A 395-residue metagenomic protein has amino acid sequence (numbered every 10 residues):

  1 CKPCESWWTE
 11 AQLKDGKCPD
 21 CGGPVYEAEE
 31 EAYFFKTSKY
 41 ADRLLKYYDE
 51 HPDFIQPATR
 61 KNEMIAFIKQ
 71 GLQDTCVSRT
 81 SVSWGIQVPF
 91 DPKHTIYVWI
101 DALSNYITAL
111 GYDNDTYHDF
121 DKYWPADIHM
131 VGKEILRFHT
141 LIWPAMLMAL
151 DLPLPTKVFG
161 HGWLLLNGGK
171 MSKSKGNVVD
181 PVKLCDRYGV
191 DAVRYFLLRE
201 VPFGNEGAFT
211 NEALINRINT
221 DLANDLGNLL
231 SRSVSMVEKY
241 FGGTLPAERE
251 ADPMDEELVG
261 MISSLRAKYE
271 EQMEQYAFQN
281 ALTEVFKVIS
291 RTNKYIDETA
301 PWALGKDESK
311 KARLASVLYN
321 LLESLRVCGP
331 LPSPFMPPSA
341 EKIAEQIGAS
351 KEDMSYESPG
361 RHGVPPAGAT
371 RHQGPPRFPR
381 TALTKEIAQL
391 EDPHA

Functional and structural regions predicted by a protein language model:
C1-P3, G162-L164, A213, E248-P253 (+2 more regions): A glycine-rich phosphate-binding loop feature that marks nucleotide/adenosyl-phosphate handling sites
C1-Q12: Cys/His-rich Zn2+-binding cysteine-cluster or related metal-binding knuckle/ribbon modules and their
P3, K17-K239, A281-V285: Structured secondary-structure scaffolds
Q12-G16, D20-C21, E271, Y276-A277 (+1 more regions): Basic, alpha-helical terminal appendages of large translation-related enzymes
K14-G16, E50-H51, D91, N114-Y123 (+3 more regions): Short, glycine- and charge-enriched coil/turn segments that flank and shape catalytic ligand pockets
D53-F54, Q73-D74, S81, L152 (+8 more regions): Intrinsically disordered or highly flexible coil/loop and linker segments, enriched in small and charged/polar residues
A102-N105, D225-M236, M261-S264, K268 (+3 more regions): Alpha-helical scaffold segments in carbohydrate-active enzymes
L136, L197-E200, G204, T210-A213 (+2 more regions): Active-site-proximal binding-pocket segments
